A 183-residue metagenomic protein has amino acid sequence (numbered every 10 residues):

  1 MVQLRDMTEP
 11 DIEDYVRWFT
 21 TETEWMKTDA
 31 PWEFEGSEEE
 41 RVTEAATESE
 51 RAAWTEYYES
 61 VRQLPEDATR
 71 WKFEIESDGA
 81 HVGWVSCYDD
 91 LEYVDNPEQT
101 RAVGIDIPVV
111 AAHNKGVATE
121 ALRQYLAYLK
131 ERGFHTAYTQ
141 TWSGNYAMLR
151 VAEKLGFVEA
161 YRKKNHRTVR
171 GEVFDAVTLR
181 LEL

Functional and structural regions predicted by a protein language model:
M1-A53: A short, well-structured alpha-helix characteristic of acyl/acetyltransferase catalytic modules
M1-D14, W18, E22, K72-L183: Acyl-donor (CoA/ACP) binding surface of acyl/acetyltransferases
M26, L64-P65, V94: Amphipathic alpha-helical interaction segments
S49-A52, E56-F73, G83: A short helix-loop-beta-strand connector motif used in the catalytic cores of GNAT acetyltransferases and, in some
